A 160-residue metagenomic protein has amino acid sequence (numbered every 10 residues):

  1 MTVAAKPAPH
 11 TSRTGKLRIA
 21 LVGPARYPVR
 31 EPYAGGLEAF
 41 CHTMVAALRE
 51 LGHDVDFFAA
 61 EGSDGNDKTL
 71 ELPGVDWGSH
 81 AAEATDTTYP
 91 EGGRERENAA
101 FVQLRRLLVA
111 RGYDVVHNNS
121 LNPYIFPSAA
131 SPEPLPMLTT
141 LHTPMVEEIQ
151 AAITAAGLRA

Functional and structural regions predicted by a protein language model:
M1-A160: Catalytic cores of nucleotide-sugar-dependent glycosyltransferases that transfer UDP/GDP/TDP-activated
